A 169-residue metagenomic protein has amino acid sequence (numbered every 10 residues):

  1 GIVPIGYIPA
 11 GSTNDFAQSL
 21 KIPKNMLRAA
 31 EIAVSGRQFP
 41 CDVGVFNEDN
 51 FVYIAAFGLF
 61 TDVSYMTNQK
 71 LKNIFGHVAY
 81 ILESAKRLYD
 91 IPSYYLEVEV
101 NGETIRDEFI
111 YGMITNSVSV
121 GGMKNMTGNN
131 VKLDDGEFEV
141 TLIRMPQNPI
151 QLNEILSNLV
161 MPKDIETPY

Functional and structural regions predicted by a protein language model:
I2-I114: Catalytic core of DAGKc-family lipid kinases
T61-V63, R106-E108, V120-K124, N148-L152: Short acidic/glycine-rich loop or secondary-structure boundary segments that cap or lie
L71-V78, S119-K124, G128-N148: Gly/Ser/Thr-rich active-site loops/lids in small-molecule metabolic enzymes that frequently grip phosphoryl groups
V100-N101, R106, K132-D135, L142-Y169: ATP/nucleoside-binding phosphotransfer catalytic cores, i.e., glycine-rich phosphate-binding loops
M113-K124, V160-K163: Phosphate-binding core of ATP-grasp and ATP-grasp-like enzymes
